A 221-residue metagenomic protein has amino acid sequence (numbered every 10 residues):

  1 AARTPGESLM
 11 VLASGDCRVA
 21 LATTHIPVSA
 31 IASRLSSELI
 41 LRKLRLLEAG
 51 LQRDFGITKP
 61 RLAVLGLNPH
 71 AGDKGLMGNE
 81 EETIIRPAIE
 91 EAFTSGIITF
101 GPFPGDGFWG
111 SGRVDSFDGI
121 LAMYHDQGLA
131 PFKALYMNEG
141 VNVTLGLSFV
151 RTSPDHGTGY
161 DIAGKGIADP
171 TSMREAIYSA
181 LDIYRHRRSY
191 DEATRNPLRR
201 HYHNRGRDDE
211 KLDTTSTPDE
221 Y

Functional and structural regions predicted by a protein language model:
A1-E80, R86-Y221: Anion-binding alpha/beta catalytic cores of soluble intermediary-metabolism enzymes, centered on
